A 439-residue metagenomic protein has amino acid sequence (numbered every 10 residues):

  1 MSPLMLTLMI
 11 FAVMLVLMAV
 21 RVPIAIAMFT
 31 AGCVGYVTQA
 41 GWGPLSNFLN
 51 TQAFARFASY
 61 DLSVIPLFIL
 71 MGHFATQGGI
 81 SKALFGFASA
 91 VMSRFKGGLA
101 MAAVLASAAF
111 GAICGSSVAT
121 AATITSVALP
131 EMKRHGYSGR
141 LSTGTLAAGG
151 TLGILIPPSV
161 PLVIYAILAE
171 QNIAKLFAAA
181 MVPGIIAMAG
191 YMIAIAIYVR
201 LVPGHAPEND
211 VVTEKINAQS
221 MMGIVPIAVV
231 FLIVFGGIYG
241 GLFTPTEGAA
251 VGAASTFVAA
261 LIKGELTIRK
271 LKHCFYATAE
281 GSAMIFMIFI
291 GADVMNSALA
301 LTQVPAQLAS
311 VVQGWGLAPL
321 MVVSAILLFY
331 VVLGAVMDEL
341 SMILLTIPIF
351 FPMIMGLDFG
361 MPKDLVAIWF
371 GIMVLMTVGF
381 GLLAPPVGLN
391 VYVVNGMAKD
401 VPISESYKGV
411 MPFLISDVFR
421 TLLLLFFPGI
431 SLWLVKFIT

Functional and structural regions predicted by a protein language model:
M1-T439: Alpha-helical transmembrane segments of multi-pass membrane transport proteins
